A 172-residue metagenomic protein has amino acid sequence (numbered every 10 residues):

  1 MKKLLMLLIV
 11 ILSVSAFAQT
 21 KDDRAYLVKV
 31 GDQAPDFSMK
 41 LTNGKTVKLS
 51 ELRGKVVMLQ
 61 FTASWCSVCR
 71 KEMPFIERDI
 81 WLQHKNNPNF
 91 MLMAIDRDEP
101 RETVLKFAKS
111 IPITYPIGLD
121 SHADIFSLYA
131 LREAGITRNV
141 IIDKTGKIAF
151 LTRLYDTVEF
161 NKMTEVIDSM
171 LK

Functional and structural regions predicted by a protein language model:
L4-S13: Sec-dependent N-terminal signal peptides
V14-A18: Sec/Tat signal peptide C-region and signal peptidase I cleavage site
Q19-L49: N-terminal "domain-start" segment that seeds a small globular fold
A34-P35, V56-V57, I136-R138: Short loop/turn microsegments at loop-to-beta-strand junctions
K48-R70: Short active-site neighborhood of thiol/selenol oxidoreductases, capturing the structured segment around
K55-V56, K71-A94, K109: Conserved helix-turn-beta segment immediately C-terminal to the redox Cys motif in thioredoxin-like folds
M93, L105-R138, I142-K144: Short, internal strand/loop/helix patches that form the active-site neighborhood or redox-interaction surface
T137-K172: Thiol-/selenol-based redox modules, centered on thioredoxin-like and closely related oxidoreductase domains
